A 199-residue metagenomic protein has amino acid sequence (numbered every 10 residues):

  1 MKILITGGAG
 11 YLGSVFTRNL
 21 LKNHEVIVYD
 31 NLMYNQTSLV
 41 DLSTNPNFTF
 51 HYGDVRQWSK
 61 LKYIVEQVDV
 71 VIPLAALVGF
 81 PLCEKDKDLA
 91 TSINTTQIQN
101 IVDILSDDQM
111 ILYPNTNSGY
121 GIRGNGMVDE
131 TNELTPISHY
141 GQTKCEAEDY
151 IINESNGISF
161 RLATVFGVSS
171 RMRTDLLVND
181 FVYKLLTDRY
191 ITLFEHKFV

Functional and structural regions predicted by a protein language model:
M1-V70: N-terminal Rossmann/SDR dinucleotide-binding element
T6, Y29, V71-A75, I111-N117 (+1 more regions): SDR active-site strand-loop-helix element
V55-S92: NAD(P)H-binding glycine-rich loop region in Rossmannoid oxidoreductase-like domains and their noncatalytic homologs
P73, Q99-I137: Conserved Rossmann-fold NAD(P)-dependent oxidoreductase catalytic core, especially the SDR/UDP-sugar
A76, D86, T91-I98, L105 (+2 more regions): Short alpha-helix in the Rossmann-fold core of NAD(P)-dependent oxidoreductases
F80-P81, Y113-M127, H139-C145, V165-S169: Conserved catalytic-site region of short-chain dehydrogenase/reductase
F80-Q97, V128-P136: Short alpha-helical oligomerization interface
I137, D149-V199: NAD(P)-dependent short-chain dehydrogenase/reductase
